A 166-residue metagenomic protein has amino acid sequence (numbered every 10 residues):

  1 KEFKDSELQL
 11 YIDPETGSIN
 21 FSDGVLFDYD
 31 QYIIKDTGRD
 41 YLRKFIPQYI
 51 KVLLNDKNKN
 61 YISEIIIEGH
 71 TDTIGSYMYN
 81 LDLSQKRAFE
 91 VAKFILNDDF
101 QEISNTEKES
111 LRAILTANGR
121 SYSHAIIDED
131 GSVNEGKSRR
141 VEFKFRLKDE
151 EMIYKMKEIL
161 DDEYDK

Functional and structural regions predicted by a protein language model:
K1-E64, K148-K166: Periplasmic peptidoglycan-binding/tethering modules of Gram-negative envelope proteins
Y32-R39, I66-K155, I159: Periplasmic OmpA-like peptidoglycan-binding domain that tethers envelope proteins to the cell wall
